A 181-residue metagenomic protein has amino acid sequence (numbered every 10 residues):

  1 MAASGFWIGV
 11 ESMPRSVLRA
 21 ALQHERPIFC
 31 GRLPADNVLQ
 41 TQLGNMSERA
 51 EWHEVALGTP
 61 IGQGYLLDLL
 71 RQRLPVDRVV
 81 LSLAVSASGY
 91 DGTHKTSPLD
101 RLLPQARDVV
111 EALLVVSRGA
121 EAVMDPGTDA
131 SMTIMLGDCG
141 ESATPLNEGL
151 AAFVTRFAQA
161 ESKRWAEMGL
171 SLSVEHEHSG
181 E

Functional and structural regions predicted by a protein language model:
M1-N37: Canonical Rossmann dinucleotide-binding motif of NAD(H)/NADP(H)-dependent dehydrogenases/reductases, specifically
S4-F6, R78, S131: Structural motif
G9, S16, V85-M168, E175-H178: Catalytic loop of short-chain dehydrogenase/reductase
A20-L22, L43, E161, W165: Hydrophobic alpha-helical packing residues
F29-C30, L81, I134: Structural beta-sheet core signal
T41-H53, M168-L172: A short helix-to-beta-strand connector/capping loop
E51-R107: Conserved mid-core segment of classical short-chain dehydrogenase/reductases
